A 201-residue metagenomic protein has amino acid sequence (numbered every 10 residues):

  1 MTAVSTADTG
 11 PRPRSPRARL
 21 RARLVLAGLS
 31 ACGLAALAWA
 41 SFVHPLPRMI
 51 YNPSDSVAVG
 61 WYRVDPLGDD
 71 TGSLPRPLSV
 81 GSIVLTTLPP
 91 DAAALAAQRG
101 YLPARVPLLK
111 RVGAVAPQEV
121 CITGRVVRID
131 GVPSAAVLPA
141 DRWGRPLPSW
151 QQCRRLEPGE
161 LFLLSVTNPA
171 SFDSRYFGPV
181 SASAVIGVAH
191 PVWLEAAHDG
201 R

Functional and structural regions predicted by a protein language model:
M1-P107, R175-R201: Protein maturation boundaries and topogenic segments
G28-S30, V127, R155: Catalytic phosphate/metal-binding cores of nucleic-acid and nucleotide-processing enzymes, i.e., regions that mediate
S56, P77-S79, G113, R154-E157: Extracellular/periplasmic catalytic domains that process cell-envelope and extracellular macromolecules
P103-A136: Mid-length scaffold segments of soluble, non-membrane domains
A140-A196: Acidic/glycine-rich C-terminal interaction modules and beta/coil loop segments that lie outside canonical DNA-binding
